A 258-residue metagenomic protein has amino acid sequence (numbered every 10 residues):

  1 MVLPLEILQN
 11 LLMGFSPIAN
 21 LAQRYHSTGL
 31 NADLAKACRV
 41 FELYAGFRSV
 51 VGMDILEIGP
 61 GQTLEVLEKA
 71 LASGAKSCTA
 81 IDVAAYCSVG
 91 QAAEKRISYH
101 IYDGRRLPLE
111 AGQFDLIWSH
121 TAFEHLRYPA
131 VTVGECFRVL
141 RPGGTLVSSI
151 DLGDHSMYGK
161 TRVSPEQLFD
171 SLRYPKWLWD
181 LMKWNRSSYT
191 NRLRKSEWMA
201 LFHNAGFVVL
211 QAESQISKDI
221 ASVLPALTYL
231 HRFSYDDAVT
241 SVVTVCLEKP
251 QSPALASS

Functional and structural regions predicted by a protein language model:
G52-Q62: Conserved class I S-adenosyl-L-methionine
E65-R105: Class I SAM-dependent methyltransferase SAM/SAH-binding core
A92-E94, Y99, S196-N204, V208-S258: A C-terminal cap/extension of S-adenosyl-L-methionine-dependent methyltransferases that defines the acceptor-substrate
R105-I117: A short acidic, Gly/Pro-enriched loop at the edge of an enzyme's catalytic core that lines a small-molecule cofactor
D115-Y128: A short SAM/SAH-binding and catalytic strip from SAM-dependent methyltransferases
A130-T145: A short glycine-rich, Lys/Arg-flanked "PGG" loop and its adjoining helix->strand segment in the class I
T145-P175: Conserved class I S-adenosyl-L-methionine
D180-S196: Acceptor-substrate binding/catalytic loop of class I
